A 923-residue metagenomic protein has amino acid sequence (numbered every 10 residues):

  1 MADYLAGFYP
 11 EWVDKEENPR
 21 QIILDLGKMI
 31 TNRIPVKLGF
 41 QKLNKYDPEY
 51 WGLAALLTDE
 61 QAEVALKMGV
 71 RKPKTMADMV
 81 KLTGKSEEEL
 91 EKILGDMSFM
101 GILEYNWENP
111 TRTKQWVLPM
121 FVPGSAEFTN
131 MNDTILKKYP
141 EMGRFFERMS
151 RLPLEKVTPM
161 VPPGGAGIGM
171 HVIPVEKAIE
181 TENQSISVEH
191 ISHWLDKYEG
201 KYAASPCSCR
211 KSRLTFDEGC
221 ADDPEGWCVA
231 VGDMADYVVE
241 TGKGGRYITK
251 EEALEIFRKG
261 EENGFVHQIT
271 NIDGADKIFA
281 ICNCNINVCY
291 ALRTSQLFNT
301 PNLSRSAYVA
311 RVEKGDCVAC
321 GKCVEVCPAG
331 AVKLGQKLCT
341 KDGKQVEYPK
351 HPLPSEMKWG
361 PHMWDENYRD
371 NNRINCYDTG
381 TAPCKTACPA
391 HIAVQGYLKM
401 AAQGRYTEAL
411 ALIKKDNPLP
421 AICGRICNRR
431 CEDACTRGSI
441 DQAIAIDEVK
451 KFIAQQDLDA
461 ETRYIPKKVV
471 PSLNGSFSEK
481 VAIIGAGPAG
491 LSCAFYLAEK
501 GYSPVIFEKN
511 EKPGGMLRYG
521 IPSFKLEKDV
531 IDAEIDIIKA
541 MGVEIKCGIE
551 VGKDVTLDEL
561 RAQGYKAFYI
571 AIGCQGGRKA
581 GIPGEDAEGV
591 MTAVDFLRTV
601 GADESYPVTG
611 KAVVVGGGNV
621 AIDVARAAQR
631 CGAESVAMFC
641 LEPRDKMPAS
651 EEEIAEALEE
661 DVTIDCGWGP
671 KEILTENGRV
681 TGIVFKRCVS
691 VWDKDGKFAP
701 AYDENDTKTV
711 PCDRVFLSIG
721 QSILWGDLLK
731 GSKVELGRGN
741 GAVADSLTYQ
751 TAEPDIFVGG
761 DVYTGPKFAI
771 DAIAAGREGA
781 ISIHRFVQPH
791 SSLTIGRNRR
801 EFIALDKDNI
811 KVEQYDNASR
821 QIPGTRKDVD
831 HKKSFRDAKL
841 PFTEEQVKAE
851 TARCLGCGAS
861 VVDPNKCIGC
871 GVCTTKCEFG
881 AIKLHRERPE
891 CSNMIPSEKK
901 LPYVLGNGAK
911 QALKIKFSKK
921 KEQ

Functional and structural regions predicted by a protein language model:
K85, W116, Q268-I281, L297-V326 (+13 more regions): Ferredoxin-like iron-sulfur electron-transfer modules
S98-N109, V332-K333, I882: A short, conserved structural fragment
R112-R151: Short, amphipathic alpha-helical interaction segments positioned at domain boundaries
A329-P383, L398, I444-K480, E499 (+9 more regions): Flanking helices and flexible, charged tails adjoining ferredoxin-like Fe-S electron-transfer domains in multi-subunit
I392-Q395, A401-A402, A443-D447, I483-V551 (+6 more regions): Beta1-alpha1 glycine-rich phosphate/pyrophosphate-binding loop at the start of Rossmann-like nucleotide-binding domains
I453-G475, K500, A533-D554, G577-C631 (+1 more regions): Glycine-rich dinucleotide-binding loop and its adjacent helix/turn
D586-T609, D693-P766: FAD-site-proximal beta/loop scaffold in flavoenzymes
V624, V762-V787: A conserved FAD-binding loop/helix module that cradles the flavin
